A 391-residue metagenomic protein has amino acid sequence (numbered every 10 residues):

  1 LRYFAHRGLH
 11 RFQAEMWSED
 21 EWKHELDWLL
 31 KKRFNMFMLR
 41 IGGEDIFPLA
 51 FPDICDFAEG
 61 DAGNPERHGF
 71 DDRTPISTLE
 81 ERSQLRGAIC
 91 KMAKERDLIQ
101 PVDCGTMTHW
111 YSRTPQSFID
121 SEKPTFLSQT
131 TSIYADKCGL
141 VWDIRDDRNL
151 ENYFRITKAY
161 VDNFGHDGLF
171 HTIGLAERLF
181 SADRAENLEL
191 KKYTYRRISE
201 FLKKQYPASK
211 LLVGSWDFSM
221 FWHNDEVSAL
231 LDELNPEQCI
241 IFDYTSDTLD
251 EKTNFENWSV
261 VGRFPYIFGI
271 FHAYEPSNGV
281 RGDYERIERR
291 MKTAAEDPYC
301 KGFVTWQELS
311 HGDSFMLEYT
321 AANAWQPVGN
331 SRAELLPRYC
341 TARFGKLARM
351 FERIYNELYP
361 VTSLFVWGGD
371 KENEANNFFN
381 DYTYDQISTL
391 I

Functional and structural regions predicted by a protein language model:
L1-D45: An acidic-aromatic substrate-binding cleft motif
G8-L9, N35-P65, D71-Y355, Y359: Catalytic-core regions of glycoside hydrolase
D20, E25, K31, R145 (+6 more regions): Enriched - but not universal
L29, A58, Q307, F379-N380: Compositionally biased, low-structure terminal segments
Y359-I391: C-terminal functional modules
